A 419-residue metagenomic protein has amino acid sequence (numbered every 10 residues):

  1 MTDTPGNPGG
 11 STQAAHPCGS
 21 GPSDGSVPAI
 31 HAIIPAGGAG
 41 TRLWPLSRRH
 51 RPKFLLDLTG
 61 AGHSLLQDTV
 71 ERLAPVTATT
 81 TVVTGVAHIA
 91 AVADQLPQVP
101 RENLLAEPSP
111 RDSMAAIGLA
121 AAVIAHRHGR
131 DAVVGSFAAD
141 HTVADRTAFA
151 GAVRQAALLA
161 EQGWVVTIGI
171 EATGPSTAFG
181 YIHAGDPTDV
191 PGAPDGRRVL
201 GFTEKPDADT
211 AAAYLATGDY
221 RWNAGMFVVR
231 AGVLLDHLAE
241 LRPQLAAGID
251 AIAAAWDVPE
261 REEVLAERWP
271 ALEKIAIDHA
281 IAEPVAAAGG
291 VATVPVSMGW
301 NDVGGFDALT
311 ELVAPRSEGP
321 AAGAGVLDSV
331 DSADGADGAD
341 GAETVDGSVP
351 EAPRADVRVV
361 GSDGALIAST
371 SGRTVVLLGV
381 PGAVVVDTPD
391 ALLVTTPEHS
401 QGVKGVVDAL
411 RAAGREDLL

Functional and structural regions predicted by a protein language model:
T2-A29, G232-L419: Left-handed beta-helix
T2-I34, T41-R49, F54, T59-A148 (+3 more regions): Conserved N-terminal catalytic core of the sugar/cofactor nucleotidyltransferase
P28-I30, T77-A78, P100-R101, G129-A132 (+9 more regions): Short coil/turn connectors at secondary-structure junctions
L55, L104, V165-T167, G290-T293: Conserved beta-strand scaffold positions in the cores of enzyme catalytic domains, especially in NTP/NDP-utilizing
L66, A120, D140, I182 (+3 more regions): Residue-level signal for inorganic ion chemistry
T81, V134, M226-F227, K274 (+2 more regions): A residue-level structural signature of the nucleotidyltransferase/glycosyltransferase Rossmann-like core
P110-A115, G174-S176, A208-T210, W300-N301: A short acidic, often aromatic-flanked loop/helix-cap motif at beta-alpha or helix-coil junctions that lines enzyme
R146-R268, G372, P397: Conserved core of the sugar-phosphate nucleotidyltransferase
